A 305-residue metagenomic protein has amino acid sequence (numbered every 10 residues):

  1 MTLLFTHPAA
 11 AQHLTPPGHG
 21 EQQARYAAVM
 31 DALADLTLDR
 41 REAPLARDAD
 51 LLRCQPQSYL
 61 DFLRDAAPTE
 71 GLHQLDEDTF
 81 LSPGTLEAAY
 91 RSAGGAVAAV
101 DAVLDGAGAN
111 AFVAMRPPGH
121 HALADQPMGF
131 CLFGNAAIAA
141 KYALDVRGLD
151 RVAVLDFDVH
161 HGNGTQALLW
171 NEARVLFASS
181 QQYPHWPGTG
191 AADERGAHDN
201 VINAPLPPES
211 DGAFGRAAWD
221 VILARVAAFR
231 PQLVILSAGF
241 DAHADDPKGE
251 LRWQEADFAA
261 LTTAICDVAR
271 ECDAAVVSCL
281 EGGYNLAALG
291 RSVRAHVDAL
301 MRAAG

Functional and structural regions predicted by a protein language model:
M1-L155, H160-G305: HDAC/HDAC-like amidohydrolase catalytic core signature
